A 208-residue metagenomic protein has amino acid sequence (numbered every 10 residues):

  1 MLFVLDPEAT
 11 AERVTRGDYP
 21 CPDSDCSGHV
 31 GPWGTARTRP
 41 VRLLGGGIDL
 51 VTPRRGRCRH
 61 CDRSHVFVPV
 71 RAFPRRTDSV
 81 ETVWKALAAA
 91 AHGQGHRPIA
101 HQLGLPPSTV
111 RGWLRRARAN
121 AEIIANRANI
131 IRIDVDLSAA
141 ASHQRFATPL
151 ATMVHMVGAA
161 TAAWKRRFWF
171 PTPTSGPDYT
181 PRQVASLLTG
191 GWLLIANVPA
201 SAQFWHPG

Functional and structural regions predicted by a protein language model:
M1-A72: Short, conserved DNA-binding cores of transcription-related domains
M1-L5, R16, R63, A125-G208: Long C-terminal interaction/binding lobes of large macromolecular proteins
V4, V14, V30, V41 (+9 more regions): Extended aliphatic helical segments
P7, P20-P22, P32, P40 (+10 more regions): Proline-rich intrinsically disordered, low-complexity coils
T10, C26, P40, V80 (+6 more regions): Residue-level detector of solvent-exposed, low-hydrophobicity positions
G17, G28-G34, G45-G47, G56 (+7 more regions): Residue-identity detector for glycine
R57-F146: Short, positively charged, Gly/Tyr-enriched micro-motifs that form contact patches at catalytic or ligand/partner
